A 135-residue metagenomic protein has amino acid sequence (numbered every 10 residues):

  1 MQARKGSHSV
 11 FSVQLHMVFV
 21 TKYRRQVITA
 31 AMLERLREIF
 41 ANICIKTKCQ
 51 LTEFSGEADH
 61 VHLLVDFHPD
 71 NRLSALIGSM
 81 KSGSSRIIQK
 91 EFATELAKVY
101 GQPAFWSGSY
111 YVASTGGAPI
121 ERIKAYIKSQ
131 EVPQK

Functional and structural regions predicted by a protein language model:
M1-K135: Basic nucleic-acid-binding interfaces
